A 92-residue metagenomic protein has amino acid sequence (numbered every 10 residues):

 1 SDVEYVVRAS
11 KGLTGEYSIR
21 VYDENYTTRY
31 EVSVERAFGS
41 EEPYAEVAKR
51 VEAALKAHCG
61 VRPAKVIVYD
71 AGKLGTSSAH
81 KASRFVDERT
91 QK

Functional and structural regions predicted by a protein language model:
S1-K92: AMP-binding adenylation
